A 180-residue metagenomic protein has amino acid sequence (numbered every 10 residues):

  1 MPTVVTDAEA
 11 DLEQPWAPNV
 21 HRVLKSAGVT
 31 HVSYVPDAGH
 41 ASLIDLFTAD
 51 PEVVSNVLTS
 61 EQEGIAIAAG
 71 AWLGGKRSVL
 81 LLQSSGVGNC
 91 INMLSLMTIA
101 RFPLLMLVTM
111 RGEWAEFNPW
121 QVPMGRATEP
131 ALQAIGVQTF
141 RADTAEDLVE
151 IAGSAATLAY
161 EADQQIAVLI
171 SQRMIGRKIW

Functional and structural regions predicted by a protein language model:
P2-W180: Thiamine diphosphate
